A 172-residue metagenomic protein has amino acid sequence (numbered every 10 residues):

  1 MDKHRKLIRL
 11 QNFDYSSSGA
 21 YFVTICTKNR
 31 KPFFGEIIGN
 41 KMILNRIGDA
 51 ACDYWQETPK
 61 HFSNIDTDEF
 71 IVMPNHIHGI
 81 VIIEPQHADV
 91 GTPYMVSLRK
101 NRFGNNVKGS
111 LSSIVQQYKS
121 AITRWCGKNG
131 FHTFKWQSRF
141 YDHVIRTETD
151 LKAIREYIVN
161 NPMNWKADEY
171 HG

Functional and structural regions predicted by a protein language model:
M1-G172: Short catalytic/metal-binding and nucleic-acid-binding patches
